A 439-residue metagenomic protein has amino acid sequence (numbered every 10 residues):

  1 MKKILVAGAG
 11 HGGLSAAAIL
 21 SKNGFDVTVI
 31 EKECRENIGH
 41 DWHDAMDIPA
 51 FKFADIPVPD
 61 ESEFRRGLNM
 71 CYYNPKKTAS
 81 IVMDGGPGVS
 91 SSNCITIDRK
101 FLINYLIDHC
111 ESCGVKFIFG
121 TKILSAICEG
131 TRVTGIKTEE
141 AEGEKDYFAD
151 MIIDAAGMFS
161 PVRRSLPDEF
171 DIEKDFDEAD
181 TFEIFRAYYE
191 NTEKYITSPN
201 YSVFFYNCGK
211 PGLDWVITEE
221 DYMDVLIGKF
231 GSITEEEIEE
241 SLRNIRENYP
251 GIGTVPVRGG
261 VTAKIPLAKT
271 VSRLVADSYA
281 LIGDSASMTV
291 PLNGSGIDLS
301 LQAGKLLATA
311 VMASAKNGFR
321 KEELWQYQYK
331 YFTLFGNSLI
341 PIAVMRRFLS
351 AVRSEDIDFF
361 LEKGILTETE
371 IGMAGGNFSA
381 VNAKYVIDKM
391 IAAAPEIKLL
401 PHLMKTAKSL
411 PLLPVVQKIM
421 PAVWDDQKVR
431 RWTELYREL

Functional and structural regions predicted by a protein language model:
M1-I4: Extreme N-terminal starter segment of soluble prokaryotic enzymes
A7-A9, S21-D41: Glycine-rich FAD pyrophosphate-binding loop
G13-L14: N-terminal Rossmann-fold NAD(P) dinucleotide-binding loop
E36-P75: N-terminal FAD cofactor-binding segment of flavoenzymes
P87-D108, F230-E237: Short beta-strand to alpha-helix junction loop
H109-G251: Predominantly flavin-linked oxidoreductase catalytic cores and closely associated redox partners
T121-I123, I233-L307, V311-S314, F319-Y329 (+2 more regions): FAD/FMN-dependent oxidoreductases across multiple families
M312-L439: C-terminal helical "tail/cap" subdomain of flavin- and related membrane-associated enzymes
